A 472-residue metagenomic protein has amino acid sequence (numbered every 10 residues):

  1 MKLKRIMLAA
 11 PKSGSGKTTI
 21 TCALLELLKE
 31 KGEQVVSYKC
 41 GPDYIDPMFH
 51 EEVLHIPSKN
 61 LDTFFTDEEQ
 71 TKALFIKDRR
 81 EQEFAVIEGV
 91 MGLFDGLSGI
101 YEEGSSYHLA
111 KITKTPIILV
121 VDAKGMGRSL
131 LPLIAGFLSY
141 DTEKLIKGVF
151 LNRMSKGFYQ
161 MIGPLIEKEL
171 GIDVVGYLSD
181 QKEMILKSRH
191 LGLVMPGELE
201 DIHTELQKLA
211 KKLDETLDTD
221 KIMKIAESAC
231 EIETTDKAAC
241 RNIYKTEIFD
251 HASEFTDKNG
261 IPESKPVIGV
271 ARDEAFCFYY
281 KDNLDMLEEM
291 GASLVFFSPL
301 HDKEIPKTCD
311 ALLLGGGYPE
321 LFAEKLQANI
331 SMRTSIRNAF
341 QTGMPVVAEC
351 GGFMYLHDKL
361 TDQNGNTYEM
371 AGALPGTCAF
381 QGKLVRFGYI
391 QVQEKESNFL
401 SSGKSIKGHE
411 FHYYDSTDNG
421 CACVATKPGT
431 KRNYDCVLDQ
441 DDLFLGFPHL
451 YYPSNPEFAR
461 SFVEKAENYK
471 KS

Functional and structural regions predicted by a protein language model:
K2-T113, V121-G148, G157-Q160: ATP-dependent carboxylate-amine ligase catalytic core
R5, E33-Q34, K265-V267, S293 (+1 more regions): Residues that mark the start of a beta-strand
M7, V86-E88, I118-V120, F150 (+3 more regions): Structural motif
T115, I172, Q341-P345: A short helix->loop->beta-strand "cap" motif at the edges of active sites that frequently abuts
G127-K258: Internal gly/pro-rich beta-alpha loop/helix module that stabilizes soluble enzyme cofactors or their anionic handles
E215, T219, I261-S264, F276-E289 (+3 more regions): C-terminal and late-domain segments of enzyme folds
G260, P266-I330, T334-Q341: Phosphate-binding active sites in nucleotide-utilizing proteins
P319-E396: Cysteine-nucleophile active-site neighborhood
